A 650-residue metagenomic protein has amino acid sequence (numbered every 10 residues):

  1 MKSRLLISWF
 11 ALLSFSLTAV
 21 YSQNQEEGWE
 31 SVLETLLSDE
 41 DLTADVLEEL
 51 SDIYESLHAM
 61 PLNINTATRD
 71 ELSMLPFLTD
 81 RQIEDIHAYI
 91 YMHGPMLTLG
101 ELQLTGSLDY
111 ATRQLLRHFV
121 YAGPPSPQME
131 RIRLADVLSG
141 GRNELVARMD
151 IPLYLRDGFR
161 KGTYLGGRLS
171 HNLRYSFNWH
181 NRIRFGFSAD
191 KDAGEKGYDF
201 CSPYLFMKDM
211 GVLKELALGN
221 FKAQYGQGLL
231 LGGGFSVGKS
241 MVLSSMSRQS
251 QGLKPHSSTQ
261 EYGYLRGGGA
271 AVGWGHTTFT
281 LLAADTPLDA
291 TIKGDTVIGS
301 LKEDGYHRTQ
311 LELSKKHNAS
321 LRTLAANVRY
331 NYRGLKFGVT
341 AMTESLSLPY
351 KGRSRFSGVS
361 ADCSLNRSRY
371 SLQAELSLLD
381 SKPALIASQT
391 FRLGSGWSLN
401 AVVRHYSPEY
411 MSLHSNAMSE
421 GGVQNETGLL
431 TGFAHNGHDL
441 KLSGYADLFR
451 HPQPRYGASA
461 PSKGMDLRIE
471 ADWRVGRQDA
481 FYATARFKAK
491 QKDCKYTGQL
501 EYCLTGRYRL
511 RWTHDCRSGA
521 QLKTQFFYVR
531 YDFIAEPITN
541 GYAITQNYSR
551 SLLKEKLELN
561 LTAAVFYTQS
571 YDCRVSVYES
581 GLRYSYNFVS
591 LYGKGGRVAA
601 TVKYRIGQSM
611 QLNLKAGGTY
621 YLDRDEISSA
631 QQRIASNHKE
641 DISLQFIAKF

Functional and structural regions predicted by a protein language model:
M1-E26, F650: Bacterial Sec-dependent N-terminal signal peptides
Y21-P61, P125-G140: N-terminal, intrinsically disordered low-complexity tails/presequences enriched in Lys/Ser/Pro and small residues
G28, Y110-R117, A122-E144, G158-Y164 (+2 more regions): Outer-membrane beta-barrel biogenesis signature
L47-L97, L116-Y121: Amphipathic, charged-and-aliphatic alpha-helical interface segments that function as noncatalytic docking
R133-K161, F177-F187, L216, L335-F337 (+1 more regions): Transmembrane beta-strand segments of Gram-negative outer membrane beta-barrel proteins
Y164, R168, L265, A283 (+3 more regions): Exposed, low-structure sequence patches enriched in small/polar residues
S188-C201, K254-E261, S377-L379, V529-E536: Outer-membrane beta-barrel proteins
G194-L253, S257-D289, S398-L413, K556-Y571: Outer membrane beta-barrel
